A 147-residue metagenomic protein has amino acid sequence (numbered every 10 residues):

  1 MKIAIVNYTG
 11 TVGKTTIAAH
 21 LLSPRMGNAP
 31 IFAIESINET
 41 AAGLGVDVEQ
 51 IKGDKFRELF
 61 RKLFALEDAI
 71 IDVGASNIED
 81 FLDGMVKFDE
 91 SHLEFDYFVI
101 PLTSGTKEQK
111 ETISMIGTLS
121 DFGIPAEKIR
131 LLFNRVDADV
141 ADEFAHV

Functional and structural regions predicted by a protein language model:
M1-I5, E67-I71, F98: Generic beta-sheet signal
K2-L21: Glycine-rich phosphate-binding P-loop
K14, G27-A41: Short beta-strand-centered segment that lines the nucleotide-binding/catalytic pocket of NTP-utilizing
H20-N28: A short, Lys/Arg-enriched amphipathic alpha-helix followed by its capping loop at the start of a domain
N38-G53: N-terminal beta-loop-helix "entrance" segment that forms/cooperates in small-molecule cofactor or anionic ligand
E49-F60, D80-G84: Glycine-rich, highly charged phosphate/nucleotide-binding loops
L66-M85: Switch II (G3) loop of P-loop NTPases
E79-V147: Conserved catalytic-core segment of NTP-binding enzymes
